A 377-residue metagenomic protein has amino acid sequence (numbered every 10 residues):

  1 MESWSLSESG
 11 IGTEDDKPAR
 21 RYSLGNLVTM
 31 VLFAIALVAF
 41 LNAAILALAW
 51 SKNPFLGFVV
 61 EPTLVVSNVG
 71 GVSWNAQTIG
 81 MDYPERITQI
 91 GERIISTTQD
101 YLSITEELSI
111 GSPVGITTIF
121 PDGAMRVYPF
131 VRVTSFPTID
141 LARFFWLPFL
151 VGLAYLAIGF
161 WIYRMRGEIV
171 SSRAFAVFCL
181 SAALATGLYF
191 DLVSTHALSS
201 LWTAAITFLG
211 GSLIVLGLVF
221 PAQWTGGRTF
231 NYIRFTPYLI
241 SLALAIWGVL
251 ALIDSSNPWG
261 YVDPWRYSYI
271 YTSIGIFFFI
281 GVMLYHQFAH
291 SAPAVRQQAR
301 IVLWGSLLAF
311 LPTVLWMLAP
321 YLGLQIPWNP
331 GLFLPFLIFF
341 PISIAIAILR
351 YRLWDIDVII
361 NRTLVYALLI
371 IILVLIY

Functional and structural regions predicted by a protein language model:
W4-E61, S96-T98, S103-Y377: Alpha-helical transmembrane segments of multi-pass integral membrane proteins
F55-Q77, M81: PDZ/PDZ-like groove recognition
V66-S73, I87, F340-I346: Short, functionally important structural connectors and interaction interfaces within domains
A76-Q99: Conserved PDZ fold ligand-binding element
